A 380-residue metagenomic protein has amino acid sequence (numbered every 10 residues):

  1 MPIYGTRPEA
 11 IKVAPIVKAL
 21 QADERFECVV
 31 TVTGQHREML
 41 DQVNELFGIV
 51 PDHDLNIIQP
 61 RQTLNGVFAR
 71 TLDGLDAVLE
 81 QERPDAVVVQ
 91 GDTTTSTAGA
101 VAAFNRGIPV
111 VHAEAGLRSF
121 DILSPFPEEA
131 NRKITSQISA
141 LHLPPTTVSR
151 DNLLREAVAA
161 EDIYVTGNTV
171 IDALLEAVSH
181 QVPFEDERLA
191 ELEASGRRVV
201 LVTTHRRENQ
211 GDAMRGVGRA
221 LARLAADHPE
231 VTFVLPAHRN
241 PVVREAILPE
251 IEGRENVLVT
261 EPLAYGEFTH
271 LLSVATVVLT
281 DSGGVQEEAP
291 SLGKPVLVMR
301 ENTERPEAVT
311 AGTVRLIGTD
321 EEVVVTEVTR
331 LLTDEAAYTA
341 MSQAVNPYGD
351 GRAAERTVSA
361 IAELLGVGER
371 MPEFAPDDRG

Functional and structural regions predicted by a protein language model:
E24-R70, G74: Conserved nucleotide-sugar phosphate-binding/catalytic loop shared by glycosyltransferases and other
T33, R37-E38, I138-D212, I317 (+1 more regions): A nucleotide-sugar donor-handling region in carbohydrate enzymes
H36-V43, Q62, Q181-V274, A375: Donor-nucleotide binding loops and adjacent catalytic segments primarily of GT-B fold Leloir glycosyltransferases
V89-Q90, H112-A115, H142, H270-V309: A donor-sugar binding/catalytic signature common to diverse glycosyltransferases and related nucleotide-sugar
V111-F126, A140: A short, histidine- and acid-enriched strand-loop-helix "catalytic/donor-clamping" loop that lines the nucleotide-sugar
E128-L141: Membrane-proximal helix-turn-helix segments that form the acceptor-binding/catalytic region of lipid-linked
R305-R330, M341-R352: Change "using UDP/GDP/dTDP sugars" to "using nucleotide sugars
T333-G380: C-terminal amphipathic helix plus adjacent low-complexity, charged tail appended to glycosyltransferase catalytic
